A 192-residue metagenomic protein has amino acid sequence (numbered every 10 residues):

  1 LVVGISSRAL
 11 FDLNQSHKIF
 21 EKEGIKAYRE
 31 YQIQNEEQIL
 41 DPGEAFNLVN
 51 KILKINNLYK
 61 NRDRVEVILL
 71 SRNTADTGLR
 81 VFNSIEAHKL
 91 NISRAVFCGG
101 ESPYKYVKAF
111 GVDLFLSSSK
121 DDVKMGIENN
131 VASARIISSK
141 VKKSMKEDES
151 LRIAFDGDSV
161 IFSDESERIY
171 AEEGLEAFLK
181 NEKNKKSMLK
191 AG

Functional and structural regions predicted by a protein language model:
V2-G100, K146-E149, D156-G192: Alpha-helical substrate-recognition element adjacent to the catalytic core
L10-S16, H88, Y104-S144, I169: Hydrophobic, ordered structural segments
F115, I153-F155: Residue-level marker for buried hydrophobic side chains located in beta-strands that build the well-ordered beta-sheet
